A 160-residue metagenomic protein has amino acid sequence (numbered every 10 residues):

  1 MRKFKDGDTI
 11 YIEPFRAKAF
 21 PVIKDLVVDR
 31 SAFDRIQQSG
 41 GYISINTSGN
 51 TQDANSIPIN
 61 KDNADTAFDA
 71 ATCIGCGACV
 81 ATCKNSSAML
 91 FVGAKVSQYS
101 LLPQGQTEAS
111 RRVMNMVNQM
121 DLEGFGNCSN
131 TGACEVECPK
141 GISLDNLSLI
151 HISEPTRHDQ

Functional and structural regions predicted by a protein language model:
M1-A81, M89-L90, K95-Q98, L102-L122 (+1 more regions): Fe-S ferredoxin-like electron-transfer domains and their immediately adjacent linker/connector regions across
C73-C79, C83, C128-C134, C138: Short cysteine clusters
S86: Glycine/proline-rich, flexible active-site/cofactor-binding loop segments that harbor closely spaced acidic
D121, G126-S129: A structural-propensity feature for long, helix-poor, extended segments
G141-I142, H158: A short, basic/aromatic helix-end/turn motif that makes direct DNA contacts
L147: Active-site acidic/histidine clusters and adjacent loop/turn architecture that either coordinate catalytic ions
I150-Q160: Single conserved hydrophobic/aromatic residue that forms the stacking wall/gate of nucleotide- or nucleobase-binding
